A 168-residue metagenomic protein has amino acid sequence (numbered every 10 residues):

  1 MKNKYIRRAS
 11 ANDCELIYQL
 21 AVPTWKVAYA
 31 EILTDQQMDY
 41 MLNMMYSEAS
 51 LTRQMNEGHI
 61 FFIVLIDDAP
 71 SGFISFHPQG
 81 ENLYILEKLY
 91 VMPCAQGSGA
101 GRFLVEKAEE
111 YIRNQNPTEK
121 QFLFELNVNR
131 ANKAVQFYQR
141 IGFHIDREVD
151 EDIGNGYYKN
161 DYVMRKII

Functional and structural regions predicted by a protein language model:
M1, N56, G156-K159: A generic fold-level signal
K2-Y5, E87, F122-F124, N160: Short amphipathic alpha-helical segments
K4, R8-C14, Y18-C94, R102-Q115 (+2 more regions): Acetyl-CoA-dependent GNAT
A69, M92-E106, E119, N129-Q136 (+1 more regions): Conserved glycine-rich acetyl-CoA-binding loop
K120-V135, Q139-I168: C-terminal "cap" of GNAT-fold acetyltransferases
